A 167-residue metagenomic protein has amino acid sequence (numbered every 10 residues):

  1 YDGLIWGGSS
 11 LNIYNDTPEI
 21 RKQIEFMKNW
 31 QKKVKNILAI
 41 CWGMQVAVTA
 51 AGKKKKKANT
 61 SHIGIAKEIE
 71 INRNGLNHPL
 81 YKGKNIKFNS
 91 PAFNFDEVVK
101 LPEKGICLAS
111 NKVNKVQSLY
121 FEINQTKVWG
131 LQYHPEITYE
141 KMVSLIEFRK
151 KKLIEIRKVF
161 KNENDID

Functional and structural regions predicted by a protein language model:
G3: Short, Asp-centered acidic motifs that coordinate Mg2+ and/or phosphate in catalytic or ligand-binding sites
G8: Glycine-rich, N-terminal phosphate-binding loop of Rossmann-like dinucleotide-binding domains
L11-G75: Cysteine-nucleophile active-site neighborhood
I71-D167: Amide-donor transfer/coupling interface in amidating biosynthetic enzymes
